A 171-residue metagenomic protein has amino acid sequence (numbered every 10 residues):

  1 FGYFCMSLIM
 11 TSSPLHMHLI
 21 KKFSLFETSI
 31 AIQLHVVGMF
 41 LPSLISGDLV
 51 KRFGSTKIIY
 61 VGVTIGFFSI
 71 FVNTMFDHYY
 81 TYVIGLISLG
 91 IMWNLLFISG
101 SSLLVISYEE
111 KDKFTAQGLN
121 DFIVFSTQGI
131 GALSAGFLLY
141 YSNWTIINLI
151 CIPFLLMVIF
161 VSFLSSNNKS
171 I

Functional and structural regions predicted by a protein language model:
F1-M10: Conserved extracellular-gate-facing transmembrane-helix segments in secondary transporters
T11-A31: Short amphipathic helix-loop junctions that connect adjacent transmembrane helices in Major Facilitator Superfamily/SLC
L41-S55, L139: Helix-to-loop junctions at the C-terminal end of transmembrane segments in multipass secondary transporters
K57-F71, I152: Structural signature of the two symmetry-related core transmembrane helices
S69, Y80-S88: Paired small-residue
L95-Y108: Intracellular juxtamembrane helix-capping segments at the cytosolic ends of symmetry-related transmembrane helices
D112-Y141: A late C-terminal transmembrane helix in Major Facilitator Superfamily
F137-L155: A membrane-interface helix-boundary motif in multi-pass transporters
